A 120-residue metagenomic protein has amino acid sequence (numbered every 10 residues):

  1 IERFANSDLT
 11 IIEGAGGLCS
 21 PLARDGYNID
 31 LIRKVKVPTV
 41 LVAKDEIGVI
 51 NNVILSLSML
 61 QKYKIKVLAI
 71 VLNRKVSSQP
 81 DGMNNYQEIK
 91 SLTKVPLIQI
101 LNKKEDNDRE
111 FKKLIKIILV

Functional and structural regions predicted by a protein language model:
I1-L22, I29: Phosphate-binding/switch loop-helix module in NTP-utilizing enzymes
I11-E13, V40-V42, V71: Structural motif
G17-L18, E46-I47, R74-S78: Short histidine/acidic/glycine/proline-rich micro-motifs that form metal- and phosphate-coordinating active-site loops
A23-D30, I54-L57, G82-Q87: Charged helix-capping and loop-helix junction motifs
A23-E46: Inter-motif core of Ras-like GTPase G domains
S58-V120: C-terminal lobe/tail of nucleotide-utilizing enzymes
